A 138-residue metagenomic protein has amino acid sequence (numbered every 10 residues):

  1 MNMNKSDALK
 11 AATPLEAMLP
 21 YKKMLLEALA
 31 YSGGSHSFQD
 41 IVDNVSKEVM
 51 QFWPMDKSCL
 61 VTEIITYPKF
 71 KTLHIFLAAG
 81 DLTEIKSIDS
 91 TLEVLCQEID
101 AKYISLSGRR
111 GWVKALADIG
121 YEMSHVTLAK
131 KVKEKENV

Functional and structural regions predicted by a protein language model:
M1-H36: Short amphipathic alpha-helix that is part of the acyltransferase structural core
M24, A28, N44, L95: Residues that form generic nucleotide/phosphate-binding pockets
L29-M50: Active-site rim helix/loop that mediates acceptor-substrate recognition in acyltransferases
S46-T83: Conserved donor-binding loop and adjoining core beta-sheet/short helix segment in diverse acyl/aminoacyl transferases
P54-S58, E98-A101, E122-S124: Short glycine/proline-enriched coil/turn segments at helix->beta-strand junctions
F70-I119: Acyl-donor binding region in acyl/amide transferases
L106-R110, K114-V138: Active-site/acyl-donor-binding loops of N-acyltransferases
